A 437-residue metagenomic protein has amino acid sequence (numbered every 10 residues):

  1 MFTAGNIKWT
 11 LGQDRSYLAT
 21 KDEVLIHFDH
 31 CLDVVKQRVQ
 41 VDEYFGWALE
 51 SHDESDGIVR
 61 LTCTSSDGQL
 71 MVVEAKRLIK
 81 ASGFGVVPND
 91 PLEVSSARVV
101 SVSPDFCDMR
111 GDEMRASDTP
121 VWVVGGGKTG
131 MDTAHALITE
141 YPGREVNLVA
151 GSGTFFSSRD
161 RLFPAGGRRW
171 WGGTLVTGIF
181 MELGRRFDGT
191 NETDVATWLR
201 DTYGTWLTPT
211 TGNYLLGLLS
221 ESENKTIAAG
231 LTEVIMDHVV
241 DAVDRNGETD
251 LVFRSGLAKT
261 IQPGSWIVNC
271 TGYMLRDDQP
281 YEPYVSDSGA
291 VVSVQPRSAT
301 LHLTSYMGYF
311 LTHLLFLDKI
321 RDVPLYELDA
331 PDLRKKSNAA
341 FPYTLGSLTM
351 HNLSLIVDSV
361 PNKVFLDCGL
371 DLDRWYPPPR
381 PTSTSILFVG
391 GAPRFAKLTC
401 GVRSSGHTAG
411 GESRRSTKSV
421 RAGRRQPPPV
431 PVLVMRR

Functional and structural regions predicted by a protein language model:
M1-H30, V149-G212: Glycine-rich active-site loop/strand segments that organize a redox cofactor
T10-P88, W206-P209, L216, E223-V252 (+2 more regions): Feature captures the FAD/FMN-dependent oxidoreductase FAD-binding
D14, T20, V24-H27, R77-Y141 (+2 more regions): Glycine-rich dinucleotide-binding loop and its adjacent helix/turn
M71-V86, V121-V124, Q262-M274: Short hydrophobic core segments
S96-R98, G308-R437: C-terminal, flexible cofactor-proximal segment of oxidoreductases
M109-F156, H302-D358: Rossmann-like dinucleotide/flavin-binding elements
R200-D277, R374-V434: C-terminal catalytic lobe of FAD-dependent flavoproteins
D244-L314, D318: Extended alpha-helical coiled-coil/bundle linker/stalk regions that scaffold oligomerization and domain organization
